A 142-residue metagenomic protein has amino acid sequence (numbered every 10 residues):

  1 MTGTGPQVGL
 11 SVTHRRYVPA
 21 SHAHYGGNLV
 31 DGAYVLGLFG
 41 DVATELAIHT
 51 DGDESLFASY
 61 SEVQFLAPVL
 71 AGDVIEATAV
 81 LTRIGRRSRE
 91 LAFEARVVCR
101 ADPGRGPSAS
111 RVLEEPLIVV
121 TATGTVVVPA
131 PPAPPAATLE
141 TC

Functional and structural regions predicted by a protein language model:
M1-G32: Catalytic strand-loop segment that frames the active site of acyl-thioester-processing enzymes
G3, Q7, L70-A71, V80-C142: HotDog/MaoC-like acyl-thioester-processing domains
L10, S21-H22, G52-S55, S61 (+1 more regions): Short, functionally important structural connectors and interaction interfaces within domains
T13-P19, Q64, T125-V127: Generic structural detector for well-ordered beta-strands
G26-L36, G40-T44, L56-A58: Compact, glycine-rich, soluble single-domain proteins
A43-I84, S88-E90, P103-R105: Hydrophobic beta-strand-centered segment that forms part of the acyl-chain substrate-binding groove
